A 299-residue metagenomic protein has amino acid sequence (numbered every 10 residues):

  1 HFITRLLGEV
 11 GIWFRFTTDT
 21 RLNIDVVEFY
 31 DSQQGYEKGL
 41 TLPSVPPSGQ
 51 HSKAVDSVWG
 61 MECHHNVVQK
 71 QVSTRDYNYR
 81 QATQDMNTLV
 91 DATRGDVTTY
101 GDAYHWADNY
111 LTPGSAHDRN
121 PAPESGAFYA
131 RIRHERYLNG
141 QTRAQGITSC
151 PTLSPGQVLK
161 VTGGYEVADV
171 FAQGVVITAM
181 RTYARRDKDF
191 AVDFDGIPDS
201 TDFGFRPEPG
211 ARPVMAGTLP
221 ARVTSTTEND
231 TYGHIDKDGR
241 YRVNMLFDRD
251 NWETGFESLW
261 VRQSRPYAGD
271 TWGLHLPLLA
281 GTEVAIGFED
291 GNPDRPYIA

Functional and structural regions predicted by a protein language model:
H1-A299: Amphipathic alpha-helical and helix-coil boundary elements used as assembly and membrane-proximal scaffolds
